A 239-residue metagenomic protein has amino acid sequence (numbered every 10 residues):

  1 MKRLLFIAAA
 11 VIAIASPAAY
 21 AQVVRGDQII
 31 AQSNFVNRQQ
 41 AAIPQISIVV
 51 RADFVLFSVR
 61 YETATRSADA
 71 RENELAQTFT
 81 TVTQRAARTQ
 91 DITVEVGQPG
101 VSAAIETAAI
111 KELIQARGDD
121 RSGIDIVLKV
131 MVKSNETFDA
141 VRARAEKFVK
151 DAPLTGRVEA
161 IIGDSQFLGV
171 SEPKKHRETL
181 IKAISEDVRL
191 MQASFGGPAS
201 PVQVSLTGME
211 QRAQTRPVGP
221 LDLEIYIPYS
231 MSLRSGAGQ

Functional and structural regions predicted by a protein language model:
L4-A13: Sec-dependent N-terminal signal peptides
I7, A19-Y20: Generic short amphipathic/hydrophobic targeting helices enriched at N-termini, encompassing Sec-type signal peptides
I14-A18: N-terminal signal peptide c-region/cleavage motif recognized by signal peptidases
Q22-R189, G197-Q239: Short, charged, surface-exposed interaction patches
